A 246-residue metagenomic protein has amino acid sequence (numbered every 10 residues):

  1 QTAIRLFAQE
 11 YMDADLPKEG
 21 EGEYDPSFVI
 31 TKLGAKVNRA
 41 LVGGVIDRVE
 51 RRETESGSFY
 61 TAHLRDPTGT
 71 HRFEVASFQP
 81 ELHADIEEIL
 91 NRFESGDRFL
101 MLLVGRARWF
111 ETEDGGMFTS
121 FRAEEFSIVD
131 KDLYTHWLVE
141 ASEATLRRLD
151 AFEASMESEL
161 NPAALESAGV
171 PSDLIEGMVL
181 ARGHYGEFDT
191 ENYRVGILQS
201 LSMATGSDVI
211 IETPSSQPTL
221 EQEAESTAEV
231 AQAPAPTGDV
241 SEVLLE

Functional and structural regions predicted by a protein language model:
Q1-R39: OB-fold nucleic-acid-binding modules
V37-G57: Structural detector for short beta-strands of small beta-barrel domains
V42-G43, A62-D66, G105: A short beta-strand signature
V45-R48, T68, A107-W109: Beta-strand elements of well-folded, non-transmembrane domains
R51-H83, F121-D132: OB-fold (S1/OB) nucleic-acid-binding surfaces
H83-R106, T112-Q217, A231-E246: Extended, charge-rich, solvent-exposed interface segments
